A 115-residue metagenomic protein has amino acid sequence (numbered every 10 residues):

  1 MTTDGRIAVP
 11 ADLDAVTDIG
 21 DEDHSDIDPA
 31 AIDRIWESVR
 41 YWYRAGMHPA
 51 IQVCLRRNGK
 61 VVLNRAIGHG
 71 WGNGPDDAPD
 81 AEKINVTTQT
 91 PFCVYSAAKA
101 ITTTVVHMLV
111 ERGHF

Functional and structural regions predicted by a protein language model:
M1-I32: Short, compositionally biased leader-like segments
T2-T3, T17, T87-T90, T102-T104: Residue-identity detector for threonine
S25-F92, H114: Short, conserved catalytic-motif segment at the N-terminal edge
S38, V105-M108: Generic non-transmembrane alpha-helical segments
E82-K83, S96-A97, I101, M108-F115: Active-site helix/loop module of the DD-peptidase/beta-lactamase fold, centered on the serine-lysine SxxK catalytic
